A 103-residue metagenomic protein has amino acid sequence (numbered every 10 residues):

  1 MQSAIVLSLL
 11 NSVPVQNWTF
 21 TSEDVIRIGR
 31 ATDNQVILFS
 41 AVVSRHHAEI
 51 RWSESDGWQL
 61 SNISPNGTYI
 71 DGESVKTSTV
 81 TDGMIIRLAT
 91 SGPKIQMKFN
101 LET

Functional and structural regions predicted by a protein language model:
M1-V42: N-terminal beta-hairpin/loop module of FHA
S3-V6, T21, I28, I63-S64 (+1 more regions): C-terminal boundary/linker segments immediately following FHA domains
N34-Q35, S44, G57, N66-T68 (+1 more regions): Short, surface-exposed beta-strand-loop junctions and turns on beta-sheet-rich folds
H47-I50: Buried hydrophobic-core signal for structured, non-transmembrane domains
W52-E54: Short, low-complexity Ser/Thr-rich regulatory SLiMs
